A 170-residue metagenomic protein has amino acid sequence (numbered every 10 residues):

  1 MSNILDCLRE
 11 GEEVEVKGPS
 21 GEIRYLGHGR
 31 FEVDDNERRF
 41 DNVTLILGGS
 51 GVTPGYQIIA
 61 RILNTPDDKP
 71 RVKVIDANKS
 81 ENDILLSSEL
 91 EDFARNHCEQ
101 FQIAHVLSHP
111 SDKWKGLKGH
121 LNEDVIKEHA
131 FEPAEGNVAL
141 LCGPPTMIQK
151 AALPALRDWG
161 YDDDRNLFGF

Functional and structural regions predicted by a protein language model:
M1-L45, I58, H97, L107-S108 (+2 more regions): FAD-binding FR-type
G11, G51, P144: Short, conserved phosphate/pyrophosphate- and ester-handling motifs at nucleotide-, phospho-/glycolipid
D34-N36, T65-P66, H129-P133: Surface-exposed acidic, glycine-flexible loop patches that form ligand/cofactor-binding and adhesion interfaces
F40-D41, L63-V72: Conserved S-adenosyl-L-methionine
V43-L47, L141-P144: Catalytic cysteine-centered active loop of the rhodanese-like fold, especially the PTP/DSP P-loop
S50-G55, I148: Hydrophobic/small residue at the entry helix of a nucleotide-binding pocket
P54-P66: Histidine-anchored nucleotide/phosphate-binding helix
P70-F170: Reductase modules of NAD(P)H-dependent flavoproteins
